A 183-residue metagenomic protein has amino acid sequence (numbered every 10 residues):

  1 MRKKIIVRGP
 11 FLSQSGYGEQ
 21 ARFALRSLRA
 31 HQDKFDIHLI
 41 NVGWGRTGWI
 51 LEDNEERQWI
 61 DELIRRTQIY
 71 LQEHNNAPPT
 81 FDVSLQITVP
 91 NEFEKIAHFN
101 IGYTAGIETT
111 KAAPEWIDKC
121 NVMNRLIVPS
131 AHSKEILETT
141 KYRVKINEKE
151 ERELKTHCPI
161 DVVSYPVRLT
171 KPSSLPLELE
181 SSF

Functional and structural regions predicted by a protein language model:
M1-R46: N-terminal subdomain of nucleotide-sugar transferases
I6-R8, T47-I136: Extended catalytic core of nucleotide-activated donor transferases of GT-like folds
Q20-R22, H98-N100, E115-D118, T140-R143 (+1 more regions): Short, glycine/charged-enriched secondary-structure capping and boundary segments
A24-L28, Q32, L71, L137 (+1 more regions): Hydrophobic, Leu/Ile/Phe/Ala-enriched alpha-helical segments that form helix-helix packing faces
L28-H38, M123-A131, H157: Structural alpha-beta junctions
L39, Q86, G102, D161-S164: Structural signal for conserved beta-strand scaffold positions within catalytic alpha/beta enzyme cores
R125-S182: Donor nucleotide-sugar binding/catalytic pocket of nucleotide-sugar-dependent glycosyltransferases
